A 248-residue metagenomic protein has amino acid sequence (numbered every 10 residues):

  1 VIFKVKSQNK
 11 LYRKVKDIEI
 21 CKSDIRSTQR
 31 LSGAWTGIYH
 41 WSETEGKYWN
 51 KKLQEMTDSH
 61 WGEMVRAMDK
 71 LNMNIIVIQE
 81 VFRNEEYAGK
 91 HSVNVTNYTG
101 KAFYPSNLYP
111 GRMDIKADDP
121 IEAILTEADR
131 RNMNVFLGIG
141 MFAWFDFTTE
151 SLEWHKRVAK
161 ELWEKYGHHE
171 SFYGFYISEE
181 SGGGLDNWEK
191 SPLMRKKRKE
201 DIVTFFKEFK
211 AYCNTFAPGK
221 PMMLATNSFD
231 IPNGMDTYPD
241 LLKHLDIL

Functional and structural regions predicted by a protein language model:
F3-K4, L11-L248: Glycan-processing catalytic domains of CAZymes
